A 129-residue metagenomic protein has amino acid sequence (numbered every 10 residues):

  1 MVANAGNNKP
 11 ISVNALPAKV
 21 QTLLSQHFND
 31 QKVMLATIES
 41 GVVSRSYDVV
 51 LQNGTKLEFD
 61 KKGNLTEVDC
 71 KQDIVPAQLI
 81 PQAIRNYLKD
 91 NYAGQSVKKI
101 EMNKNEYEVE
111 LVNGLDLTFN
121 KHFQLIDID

Functional and structural regions predicted by a protein language model:
M1-K9, L24: Bacterial Sec-dependent N-terminal signal peptides
I11-V33, V75-S96: Short, non-transmembrane alpha-helical segments in secretory-pathway proteins
V33-V50, S96-V112: A cross-family detector of function-defining hotspots
V42, G63-L65, P76-L79, N86-L88 (+1 more regions): Short, surface-exposed, polar/charged, turn-prone segments marking secondary-structure boundaries
R45-C70, V112-D129: Amphipathic N-proximal alpha-helical interface segments
K89, G94-Q124, I128: Extracytoplasmic electrostatic interaction patches
